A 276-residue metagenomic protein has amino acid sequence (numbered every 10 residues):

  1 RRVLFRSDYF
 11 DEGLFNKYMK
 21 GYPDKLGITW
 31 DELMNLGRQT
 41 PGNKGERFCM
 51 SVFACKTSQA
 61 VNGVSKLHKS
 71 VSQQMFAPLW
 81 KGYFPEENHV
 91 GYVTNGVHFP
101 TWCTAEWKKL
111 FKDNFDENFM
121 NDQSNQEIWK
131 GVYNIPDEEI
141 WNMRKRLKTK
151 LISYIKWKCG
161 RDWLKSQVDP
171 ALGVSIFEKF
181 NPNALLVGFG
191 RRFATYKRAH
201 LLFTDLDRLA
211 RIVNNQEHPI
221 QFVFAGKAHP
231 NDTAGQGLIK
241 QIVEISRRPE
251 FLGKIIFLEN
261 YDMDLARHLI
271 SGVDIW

Functional and structural regions predicted by a protein language model:
R1-W276: Catalytic cores of carbohydrate-active enzymes across secretory and cytosolic contexts
